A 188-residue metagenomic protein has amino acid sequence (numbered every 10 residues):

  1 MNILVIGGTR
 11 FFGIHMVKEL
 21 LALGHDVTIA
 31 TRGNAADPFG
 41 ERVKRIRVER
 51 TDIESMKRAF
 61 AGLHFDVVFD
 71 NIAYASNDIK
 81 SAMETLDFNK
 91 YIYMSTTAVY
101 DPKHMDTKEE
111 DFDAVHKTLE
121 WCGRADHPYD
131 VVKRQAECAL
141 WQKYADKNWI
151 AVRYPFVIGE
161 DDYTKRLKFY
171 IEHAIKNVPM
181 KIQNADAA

Functional and structural regions predicted by a protein language model:
I3-L23: N-terminal Rossmann NAD(P)H-binding glycine-rich loop of SDR-like oxidoreductase domains
A30-N34, E49-R50: N-terminal Rossmann-fold cofactor-binding loop
R47-V67, N77: Conserved Rossmann-fold cofactor-binding substructure of NAD(P)-dependent oxidoreductases
L63-D106, E110-E120, E137-Q142: NAD(P)-cofactor binding segment of oxidoreductase domains
S95, E137-D161: Conserved beta-loop-beta element that borders a ligand/cofactor-binding pocket
V132: Active-site helix of classical SDR
G159-F169: Glycine/proline-rich active-site loop of Rossmann-fold NAD(P)-dependent oxidoreductases
E172-A188: A conserved pocket-lining segment of Rossmann-fold NAD(P)-dependent short-chain dehydrogenase/reductase
